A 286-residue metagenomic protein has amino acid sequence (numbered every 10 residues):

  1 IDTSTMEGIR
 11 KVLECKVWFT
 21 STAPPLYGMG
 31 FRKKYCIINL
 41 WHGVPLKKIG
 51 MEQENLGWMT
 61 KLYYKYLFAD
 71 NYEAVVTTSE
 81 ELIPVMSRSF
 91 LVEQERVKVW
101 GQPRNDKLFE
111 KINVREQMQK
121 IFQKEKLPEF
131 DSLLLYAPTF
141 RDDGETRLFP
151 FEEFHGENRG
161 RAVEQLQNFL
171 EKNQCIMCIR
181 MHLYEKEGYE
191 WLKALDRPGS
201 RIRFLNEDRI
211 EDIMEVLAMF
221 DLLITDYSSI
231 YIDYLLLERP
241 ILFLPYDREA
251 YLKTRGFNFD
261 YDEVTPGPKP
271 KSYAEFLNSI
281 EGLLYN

Functional and structural regions predicted by a protein language model:
I1-I112: Active-site and donor-binding regions of nucleotide-sugar-utilizing enzymes
D2-V17, L183-S229: Donor nucleotide-activated moiety binding/catalytic core segment of transferases that use nucleotide-activated donors
K16, D70-V75, I176-M177, M219-L222 (+1 more regions): Short active-site oxyanion
W18-V44, K48, I210-R255: A donor-sugar binding/catalytic signature common to diverse glycosyltransferases and related nucleotide-sugar
T22, T78-E81, M181-L183, Y227 (+1 more regions): Helix N-cap/beta->alpha junction signal
N39, V99, Y136, M177-I179 (+1 more regions): Structural beta-sheet core signal
P103-A194, P270-S272, Y285: Conserved catalytic-core segment of nucleotide-activated headgroup transferases in glycan assembly
D196-R197, Y227-N286: Catalytic binding pocket for nucleotide-activated donors in carbohydrate/polymer assembly enzymes
